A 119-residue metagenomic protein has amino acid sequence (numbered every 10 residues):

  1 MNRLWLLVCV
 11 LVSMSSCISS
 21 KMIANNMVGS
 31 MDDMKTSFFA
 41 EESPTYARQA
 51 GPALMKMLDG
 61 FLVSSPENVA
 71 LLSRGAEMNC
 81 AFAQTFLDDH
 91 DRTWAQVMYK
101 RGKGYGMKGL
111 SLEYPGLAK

Functional and structural regions predicted by a protein language model:
L4-S13: Sec-dependent N-terminal signal peptides
S13-F38: Bacterial Sec signal peptide processing site at the extreme N-terminus
G29-G60, S64-E67, M78-K119: Short coil/linker segments at helix-helix boundaries
